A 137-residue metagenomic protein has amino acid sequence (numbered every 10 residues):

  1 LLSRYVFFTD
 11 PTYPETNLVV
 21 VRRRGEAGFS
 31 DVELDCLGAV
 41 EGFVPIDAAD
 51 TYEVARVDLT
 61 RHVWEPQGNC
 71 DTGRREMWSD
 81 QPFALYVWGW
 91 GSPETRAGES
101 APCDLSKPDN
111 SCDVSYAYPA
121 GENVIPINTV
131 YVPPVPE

Functional and structural regions predicted by a protein language model:
L1-E137: Conserved functional hotspot residues at active sites or interaction interfaces
